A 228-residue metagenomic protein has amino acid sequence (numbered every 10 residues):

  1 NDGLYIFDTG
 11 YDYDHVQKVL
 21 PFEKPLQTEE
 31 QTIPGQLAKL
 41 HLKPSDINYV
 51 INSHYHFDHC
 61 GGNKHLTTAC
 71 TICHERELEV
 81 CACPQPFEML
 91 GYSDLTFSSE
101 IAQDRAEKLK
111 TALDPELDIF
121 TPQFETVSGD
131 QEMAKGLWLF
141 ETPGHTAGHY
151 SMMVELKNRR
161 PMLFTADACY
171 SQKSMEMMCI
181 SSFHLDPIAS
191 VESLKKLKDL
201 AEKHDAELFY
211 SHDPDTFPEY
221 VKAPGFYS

Functional and structural regions predicted by a protein language model:
N1-G35, S151-D167: Conserved beta-strand hairpin/beta-sheet module of binuclear metal-dependent hydrolase folds, prominently
T9-D12, Y55, E77, H145-T146 (+2 more regions): Active-site metal-binding loops of divalent metal-dependent hydrolases
V16-L20, K24-Q27, Y170-M178, G225-S228: Active-site gating loops and adjacent loop-to-helix segments of metal-dependent hydrolytic enzymes
F22-C73: Active-site metal-binding motif and surrounding structural segment of the metallo-beta-lactamase
T28-L42, D46, R76-E141, A189-D205: Metallo-beta-lactamase
V50-C60, T142-H149, Y210-P214: Histidine-centered catalytic micro-motifs
E132, M153-E155, R160-M162, Q172 (+1 more regions): Divalent-metal (often Zn2+) His-rich catalytic cores of metallo-beta-lactamase-fold enzymes
T165-A189, S193: A hydrophobic, small-residue-rich beta->alpha segment in the mid-to-C-terminal subdomain of diverse proteins
